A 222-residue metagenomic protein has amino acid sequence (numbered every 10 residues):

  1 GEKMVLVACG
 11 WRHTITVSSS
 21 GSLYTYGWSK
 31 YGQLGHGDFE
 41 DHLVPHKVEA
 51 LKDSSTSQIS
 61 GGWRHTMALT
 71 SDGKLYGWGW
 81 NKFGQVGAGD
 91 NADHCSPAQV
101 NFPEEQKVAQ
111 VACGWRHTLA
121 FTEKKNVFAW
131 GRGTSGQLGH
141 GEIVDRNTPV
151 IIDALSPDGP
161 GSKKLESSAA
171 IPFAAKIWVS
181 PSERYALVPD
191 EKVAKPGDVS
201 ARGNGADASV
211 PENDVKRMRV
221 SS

Functional and structural regions predicted by a protein language model:
G1-S222: Eukaryote-biased RCC1-like beta-propeller repeat architecture
